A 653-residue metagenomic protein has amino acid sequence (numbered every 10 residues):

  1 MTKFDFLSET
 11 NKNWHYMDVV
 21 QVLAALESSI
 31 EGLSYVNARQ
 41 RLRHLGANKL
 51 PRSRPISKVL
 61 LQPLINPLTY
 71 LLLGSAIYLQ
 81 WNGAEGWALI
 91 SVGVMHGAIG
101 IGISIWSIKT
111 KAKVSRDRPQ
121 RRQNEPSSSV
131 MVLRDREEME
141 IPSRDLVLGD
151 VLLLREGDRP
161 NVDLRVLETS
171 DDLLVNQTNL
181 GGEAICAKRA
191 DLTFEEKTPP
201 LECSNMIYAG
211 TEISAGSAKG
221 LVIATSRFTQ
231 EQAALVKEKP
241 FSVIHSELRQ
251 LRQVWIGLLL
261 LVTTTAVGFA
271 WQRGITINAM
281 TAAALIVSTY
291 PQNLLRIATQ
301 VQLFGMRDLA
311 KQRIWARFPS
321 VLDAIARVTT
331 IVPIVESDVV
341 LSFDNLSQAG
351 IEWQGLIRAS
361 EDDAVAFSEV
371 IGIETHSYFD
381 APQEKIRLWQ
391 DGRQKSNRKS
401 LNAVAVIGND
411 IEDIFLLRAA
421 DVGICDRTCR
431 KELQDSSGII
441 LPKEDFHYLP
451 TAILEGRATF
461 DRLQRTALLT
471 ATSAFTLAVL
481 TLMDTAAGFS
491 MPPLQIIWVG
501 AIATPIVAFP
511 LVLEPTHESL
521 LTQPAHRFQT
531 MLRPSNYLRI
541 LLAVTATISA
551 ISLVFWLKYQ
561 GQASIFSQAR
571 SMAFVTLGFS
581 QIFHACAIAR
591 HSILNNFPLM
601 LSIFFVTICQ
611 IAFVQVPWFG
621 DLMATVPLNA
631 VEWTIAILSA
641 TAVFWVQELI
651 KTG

Functional and structural regions predicted by a protein language model:
M1-E31, V166-M206, K311-G392, C425-L454 (+3 more regions): Conserved cytosolic catalytic headpiece of P-type ATPases
K3-N13, V20, Q123-S246, Q383 (+2 more regions): Cytosolic catalytic regions of P-type ion-transporting ATPases
I30-G32, R41-S53, W106, D117-E125 (+7 more regions): Actuator/coupling domain of P-type ATPases
G46-N48, Q62-N82, G93-I101, S127-S128 (+9 more regions): Alpha-helical transmembrane segments of multi-pass membrane proteins, especially the membrane-embedded transport
L79, G83-S128, R134, E238-P333 (+3 more regions): Hydrophobic alpha-helical transmembrane segments
F241, H245-E247, V254, A266-Q272 (+7 more regions): Membrane-embedded transport module
Q250, G274, L285, S320-V422 (+7 more regions): Cytosolic catalytic headpiece
